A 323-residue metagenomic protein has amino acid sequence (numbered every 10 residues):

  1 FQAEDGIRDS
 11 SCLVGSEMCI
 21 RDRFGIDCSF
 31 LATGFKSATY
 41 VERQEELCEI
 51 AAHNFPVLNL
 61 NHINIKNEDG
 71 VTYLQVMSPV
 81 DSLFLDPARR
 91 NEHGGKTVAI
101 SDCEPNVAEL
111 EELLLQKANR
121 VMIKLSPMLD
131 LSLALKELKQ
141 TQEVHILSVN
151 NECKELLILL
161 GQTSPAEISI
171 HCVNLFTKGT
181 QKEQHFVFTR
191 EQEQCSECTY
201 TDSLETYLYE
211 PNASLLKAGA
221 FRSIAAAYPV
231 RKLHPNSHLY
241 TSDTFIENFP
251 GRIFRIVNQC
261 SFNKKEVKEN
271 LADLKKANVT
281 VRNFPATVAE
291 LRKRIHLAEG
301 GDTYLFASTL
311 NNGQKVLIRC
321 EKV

Functional and structural regions predicted by a protein language model:
F1-G15, I20: Single conserved hydrophobic/aromatic residue that forms the stacking wall/gate of nucleotide- or nucleobase-binding
V14-G15, P79, K117: Alpha-helix C-terminal capping/helix-to-coil transition sites in glycosyltransferase folds
I20, K66-N67, L85, I123: General beta-strand structural signal in soluble alpha/beta enzymes
F24-K36: Conserved SAM-binding loop of SAM-dependent methyltransferases across substrates and taxa, primarily the Class I
K36, D81, N119: Conserved acidic residues
S37-E42: Conserved SAM-binding motif I beta-strand of class I
R43-M77: S-adenosyl-L-methionine
F84, R89-V323: Class I S-adenosyl-L-methionine
